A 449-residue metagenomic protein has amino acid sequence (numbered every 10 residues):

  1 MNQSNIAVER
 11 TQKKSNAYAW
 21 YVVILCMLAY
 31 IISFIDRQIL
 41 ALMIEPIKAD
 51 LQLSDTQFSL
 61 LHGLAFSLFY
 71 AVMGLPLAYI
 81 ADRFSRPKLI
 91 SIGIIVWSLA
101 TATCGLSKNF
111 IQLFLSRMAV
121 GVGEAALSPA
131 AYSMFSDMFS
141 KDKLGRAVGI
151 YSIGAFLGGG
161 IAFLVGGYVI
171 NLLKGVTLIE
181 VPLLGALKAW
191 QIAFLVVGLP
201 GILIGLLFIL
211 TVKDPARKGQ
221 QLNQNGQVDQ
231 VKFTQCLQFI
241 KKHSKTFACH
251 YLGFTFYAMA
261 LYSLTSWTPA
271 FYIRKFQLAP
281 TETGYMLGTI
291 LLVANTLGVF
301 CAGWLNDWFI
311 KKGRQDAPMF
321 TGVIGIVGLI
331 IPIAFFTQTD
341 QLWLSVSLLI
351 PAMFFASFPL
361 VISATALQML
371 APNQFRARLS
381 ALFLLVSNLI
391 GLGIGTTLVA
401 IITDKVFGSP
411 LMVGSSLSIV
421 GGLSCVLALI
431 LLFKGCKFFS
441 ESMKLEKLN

Functional and structural regions predicted by a protein language model:
V8-N16, P215-H250, K275: Juxtamembrane intracellular "pre-TM" segments in multi-pass secondary transporters
L40-A41, H243-V299, L360, A364 (+1 more regions): Extracytoplasmic gate region of multi-pass secondary transporters
M43-V72: Extracellular/periplasmic helix-loop-helix junction of adjacent transmembrane segments in MFS-like secondary
Q52, S85, L106-Q112, S140 (+1 more regions): Helix-breaking motifs and short loop linkers at transmembrane-helix boundaries and internal kinks in secondary membrane
G63-A78, T289-A302: Central cavity-lining transmembrane alpha-helices of secondary-active solute carriers, predominantly the Major
V72-F110: Conserved MFS/SLC helix-loop-helix module at the cytosolic interface between two early adjacent transmembrane helices
S116-F156: Cytoplasmic helix-loop-helix junction between adjacent transmembrane helices in 12-TM secondary transporters
Y151, A155-L210: Helix-loop-helix hairpin linking two adjacent transmembrane segments in secondary transporters
